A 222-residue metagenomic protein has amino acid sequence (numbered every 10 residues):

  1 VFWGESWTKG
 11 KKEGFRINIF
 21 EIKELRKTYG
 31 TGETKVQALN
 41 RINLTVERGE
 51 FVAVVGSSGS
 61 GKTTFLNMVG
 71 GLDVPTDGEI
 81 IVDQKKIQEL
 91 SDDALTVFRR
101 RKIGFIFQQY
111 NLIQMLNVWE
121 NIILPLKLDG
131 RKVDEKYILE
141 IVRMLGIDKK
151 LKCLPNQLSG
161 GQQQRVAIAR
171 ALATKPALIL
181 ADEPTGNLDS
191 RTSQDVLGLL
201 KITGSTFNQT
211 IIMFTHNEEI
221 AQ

Functional and structural regions predicted by a protein language model:
V1-F2, G186: Accessible peptide chain termini
F2-T28: ABC-family P-loop ATPase nucleotide-binding domain
I19-A221: ABC family nucleotide-binding domain
